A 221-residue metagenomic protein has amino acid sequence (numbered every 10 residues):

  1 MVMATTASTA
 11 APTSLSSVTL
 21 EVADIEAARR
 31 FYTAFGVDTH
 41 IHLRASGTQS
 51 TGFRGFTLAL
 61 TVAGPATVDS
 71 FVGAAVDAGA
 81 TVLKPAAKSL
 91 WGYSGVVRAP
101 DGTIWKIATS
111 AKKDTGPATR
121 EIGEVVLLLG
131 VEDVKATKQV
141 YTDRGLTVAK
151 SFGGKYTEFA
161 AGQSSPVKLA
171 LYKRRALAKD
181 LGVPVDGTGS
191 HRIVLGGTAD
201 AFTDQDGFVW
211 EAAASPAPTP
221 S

Functional and structural regions predicted by a protein language model:
M1-L83, R98-G153, A161-S221: Glyoxalase I/VOC metalloenzyme domain signal
L90-G92, G196-G197: Short, small/polar residue-rich loop motifs at catalytic or cofactor-binding pockets
W91-G95, K155-T157: Short beta-strand micro-motifs in enzyme catalytic cores
